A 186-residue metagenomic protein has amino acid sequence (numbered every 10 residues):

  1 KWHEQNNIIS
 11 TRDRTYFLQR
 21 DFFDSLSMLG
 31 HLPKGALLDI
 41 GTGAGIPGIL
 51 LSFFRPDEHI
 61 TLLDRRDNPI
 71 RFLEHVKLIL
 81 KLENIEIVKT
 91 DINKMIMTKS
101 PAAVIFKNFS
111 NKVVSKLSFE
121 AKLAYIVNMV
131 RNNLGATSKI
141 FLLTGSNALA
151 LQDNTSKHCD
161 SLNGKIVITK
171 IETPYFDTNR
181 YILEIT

Functional and structural regions predicted by a protein language model:
K1-L38, N68-I85: Class I SAM-dependent transferase core
L26, I49, N128: Active-site phosphate/pyrophosphate- and oxyanion-stabilizing loops and adjacent acidic/basic residues in soluble
L32, F54, N132-A136: A generic alpha-to-beta junction signature in SAM-dependent methyltransferases
G35-A36, E58, S138: Surface-exposed loop/turn positions
I40-T42: Conserved beta-strand/loop positions that form the S-adenosyl-L-methionine
A44-D57: Conserved SAM-binding loop of SAM-dependent methyltransferases across substrates and taxa, primarily the Class I
H59-D64: Conserved SAM-binding motif I beta-strand of class I
R65-T186: S-adenosylmethionine
